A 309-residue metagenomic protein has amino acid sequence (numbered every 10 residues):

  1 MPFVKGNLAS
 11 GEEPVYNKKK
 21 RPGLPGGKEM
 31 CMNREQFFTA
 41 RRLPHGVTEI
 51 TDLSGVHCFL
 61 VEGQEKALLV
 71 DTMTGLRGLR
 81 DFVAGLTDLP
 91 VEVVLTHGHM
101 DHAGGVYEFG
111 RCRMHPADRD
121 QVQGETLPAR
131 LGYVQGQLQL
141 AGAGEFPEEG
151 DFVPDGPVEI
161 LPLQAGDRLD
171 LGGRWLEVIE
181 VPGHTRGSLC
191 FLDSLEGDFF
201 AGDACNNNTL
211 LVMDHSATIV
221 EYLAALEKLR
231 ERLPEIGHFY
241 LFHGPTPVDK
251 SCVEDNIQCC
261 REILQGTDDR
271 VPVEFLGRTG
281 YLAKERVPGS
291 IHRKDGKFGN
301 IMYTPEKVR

Functional and structural regions predicted by a protein language model:
K5, Y16-N17, G23, K28: Short, positively charged and aromatic/hydrophobic N-terminal segments
M30-N33, E227-R309: Accessory terminal helices/loops
R34-G85, F191-N206: Conserved beta-strand hairpin/beta-sheet module of binuclear metal-dependent hydrolase folds, prominently
A40-H45, F146-D151, G172-R174: Short Pro/Gly-enriched beta-strand edge/turn motifs at strand-loop
T48, E92-V94, R113, L161-L163 (+3 more regions): Hydrophobic/aromatic beta-strand patches that form the interior of the parallel beta-sheet core in alpha/beta enzyme
A67, T74-G75, F152, R168 (+1 more regions): Metallo-beta-lactamase
G75-L169, Q258-D269: Active-site HxH/HxHxD metal-binding segment of metal-dependent hydrolases
